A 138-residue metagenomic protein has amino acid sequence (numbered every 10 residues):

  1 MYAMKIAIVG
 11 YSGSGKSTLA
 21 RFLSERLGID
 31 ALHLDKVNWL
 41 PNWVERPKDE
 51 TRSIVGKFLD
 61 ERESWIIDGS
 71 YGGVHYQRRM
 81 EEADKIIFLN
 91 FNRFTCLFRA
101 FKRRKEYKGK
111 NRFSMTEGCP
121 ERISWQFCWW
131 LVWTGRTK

Functional and structural regions predicted by a protein language model:
K5: Walker A (P-loop) ATP-phosphate-binding motif of ABC ATPase nucleotide-binding domains
I8: Hydrophobic anchor at the beta1->P-loop junction of P-loop NTPases
S12: The conserved Walker
K16: Conserved lysine of the Walker
L19: Hydrophobic positions on the alpha1 helix immediately C-terminal to the Walker A/P-loop
F22: Active-site signature of alpha/beta-hydrolase-fold catalytic machinery across serine- and Asp/Cys-nucleophile hydrolases
L32-K85, F91: Conserved nucleotide-sensing/catalytic segment adjacent to the nucleotide-binding pocket in NTP-handling enzymes
F91-T137: A glycine- and Lys/Arg-enriched "phosphate-lid" helix/loop adjacent to the NTP-binding pocket of small-molecule kinases
